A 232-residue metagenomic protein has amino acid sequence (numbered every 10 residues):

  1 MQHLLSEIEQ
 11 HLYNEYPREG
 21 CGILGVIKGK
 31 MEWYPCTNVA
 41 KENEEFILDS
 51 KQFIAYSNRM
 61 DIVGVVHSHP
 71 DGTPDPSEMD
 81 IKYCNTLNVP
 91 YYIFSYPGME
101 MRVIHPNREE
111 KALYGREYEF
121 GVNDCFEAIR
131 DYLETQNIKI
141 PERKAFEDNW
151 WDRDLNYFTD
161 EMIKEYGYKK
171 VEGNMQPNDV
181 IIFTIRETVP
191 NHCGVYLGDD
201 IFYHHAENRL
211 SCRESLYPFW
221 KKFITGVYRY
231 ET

Functional and structural regions predicted by a protein language model:
M1-D61, D71-P106: Conserved beta-strand-loop surface patch within small alpha/beta domains used for substrate/adaptor or ligand engagement
L24, Y92-F94, V195, Y203 (+1 more regions): Conserved hydrophobic/aromatic positions in well-ordered beta-strands
A55-N85, E172-Y196: Mid-chain, well-packed structural core segment of small domains
L113-E119: Second-shell loop/turn segments in exported
F120-Q136: Active-site nucleophilic cysteine motif
K139-W150: Short acidic alpha-helical/loop segments enriched in Asp/Glu that coordinate divalent cations
D148-S211, L216-Y217: ...with weaker cross-activation on analogous glycine-rich loops/strands in unrelated enzymes
E214-T232: Glycine- and charge-enriched low-complexity intrinsically disordered segments
